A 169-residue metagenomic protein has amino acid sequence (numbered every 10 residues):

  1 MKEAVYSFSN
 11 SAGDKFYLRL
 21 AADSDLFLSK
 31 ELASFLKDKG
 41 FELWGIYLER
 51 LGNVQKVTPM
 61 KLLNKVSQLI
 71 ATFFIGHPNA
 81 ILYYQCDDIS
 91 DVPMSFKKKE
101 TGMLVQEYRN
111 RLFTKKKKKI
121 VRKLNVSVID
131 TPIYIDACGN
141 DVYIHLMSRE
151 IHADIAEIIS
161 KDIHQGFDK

Functional and structural regions predicted by a protein language model:
M1-K169: Non-catalytic substrate-recognition and accessory regions of acyl/acetyltransferase enzymes
